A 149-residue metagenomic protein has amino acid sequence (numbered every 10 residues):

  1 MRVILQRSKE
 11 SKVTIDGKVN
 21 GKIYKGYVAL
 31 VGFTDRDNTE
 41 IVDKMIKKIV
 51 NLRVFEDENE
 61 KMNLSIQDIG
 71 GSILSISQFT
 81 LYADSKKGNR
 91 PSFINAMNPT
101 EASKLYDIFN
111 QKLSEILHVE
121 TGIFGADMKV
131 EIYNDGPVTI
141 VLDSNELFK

Functional and structural regions predicted by a protein language model:
M1-G88, T100, K104-K149: N-terminal, polar/charged subdomain of small-to-medium soluble alpha/beta proteins
G88-A96: Short hinge/gating elements
